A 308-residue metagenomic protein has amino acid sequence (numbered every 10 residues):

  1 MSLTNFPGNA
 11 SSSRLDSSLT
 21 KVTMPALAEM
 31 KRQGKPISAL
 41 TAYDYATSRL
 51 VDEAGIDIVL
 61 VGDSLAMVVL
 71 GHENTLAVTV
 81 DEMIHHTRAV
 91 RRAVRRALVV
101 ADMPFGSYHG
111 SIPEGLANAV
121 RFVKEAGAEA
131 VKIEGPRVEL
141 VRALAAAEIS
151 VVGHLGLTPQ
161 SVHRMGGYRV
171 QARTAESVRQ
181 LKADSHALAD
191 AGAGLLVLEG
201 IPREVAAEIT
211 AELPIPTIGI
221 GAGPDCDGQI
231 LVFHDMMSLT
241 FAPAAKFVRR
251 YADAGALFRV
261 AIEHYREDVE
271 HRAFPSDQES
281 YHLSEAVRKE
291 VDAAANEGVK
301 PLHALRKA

Functional and structural regions predicted by a protein language model:
S2-E285, K289-A308: Alpha/beta enzyme core
